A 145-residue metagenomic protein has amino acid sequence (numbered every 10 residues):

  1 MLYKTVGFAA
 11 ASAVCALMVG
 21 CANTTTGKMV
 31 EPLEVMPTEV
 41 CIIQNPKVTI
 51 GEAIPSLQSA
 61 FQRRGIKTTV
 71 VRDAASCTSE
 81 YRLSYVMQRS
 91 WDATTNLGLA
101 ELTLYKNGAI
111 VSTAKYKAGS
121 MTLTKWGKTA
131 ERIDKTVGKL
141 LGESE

Functional and structural regions predicted by a protein language model:
L2-K67: A structural "domain/chain start" motif
A22-E34, A60-Q62, K67, K117-E145: C-terminal/domain-edge helix-coil "capping" segments
V35, A74-S79, L104-V111: A short, structured loop/turn motif at beta-sheet edges
T38, R64, S79-Y81, G98-A100 (+1 more regions): Envelope-exposed proteins and targeting segments
N45, D73, V86, K115-K117: Active-site-proximal beta-strand/loop segments in catalytic clefts of secreted hydrolases
V48-A53, A93-T94, T124: Solvent-exposed loop/turn segments connecting transmembrane beta-strands in outer-membrane beta-barrel proteins
V70-R89, T95, E101: A short, hydrophobic beta-strand-centered structural micro-motif
T94-G119: Amphipathic beta-strand/beta-sheet edge segments enriched in Tyr/Trp
